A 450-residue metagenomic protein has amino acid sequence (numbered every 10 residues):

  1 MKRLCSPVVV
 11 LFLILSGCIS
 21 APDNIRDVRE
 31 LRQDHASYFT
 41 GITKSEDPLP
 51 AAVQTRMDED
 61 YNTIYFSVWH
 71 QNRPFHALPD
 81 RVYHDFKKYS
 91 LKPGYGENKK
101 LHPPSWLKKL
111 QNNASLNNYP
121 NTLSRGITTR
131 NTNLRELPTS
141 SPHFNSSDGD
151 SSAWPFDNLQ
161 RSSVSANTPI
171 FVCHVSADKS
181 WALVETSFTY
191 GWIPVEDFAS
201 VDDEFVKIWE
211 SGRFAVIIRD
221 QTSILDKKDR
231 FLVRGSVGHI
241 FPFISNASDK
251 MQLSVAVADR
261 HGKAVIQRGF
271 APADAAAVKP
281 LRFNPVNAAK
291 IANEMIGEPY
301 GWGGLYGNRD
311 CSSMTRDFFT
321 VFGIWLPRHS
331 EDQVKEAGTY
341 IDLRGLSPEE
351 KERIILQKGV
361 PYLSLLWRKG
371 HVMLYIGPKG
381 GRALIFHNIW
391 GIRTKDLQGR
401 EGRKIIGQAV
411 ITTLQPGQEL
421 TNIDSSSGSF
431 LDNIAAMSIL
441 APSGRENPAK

Functional and structural regions predicted by a protein language model:
K2-V10: Sec-dependent signal peptide recognition, specifically the positively charged N-region followed immediately by
L15-G17: C-terminal motif of bacterial Sec signal peptides marking the signal peptidase cleavage site
I19-T43, P48, F188, E196-V216 (+2 more regions): Aromatic- and glycine-rich peptidoglycan recognition patches
P22-S147, S151-P155, S162-A166, F171-C173 (+5 more regions): Boundary regions of SH3-family modules and the immediately adjacent low-complexity/disordered segments in eukaryotic
D157, K227-K228, D274-K279, G297-Y306 (+2 more regions): Second-shell loop/turn segments in exported
S163, P327-D396: ...with weaker cross-activation on analogous glycine-rich loops/strands in unrelated enzymes
S200-V201, Q221-Q267, E298-R309, W367-Q418: Glycine-rich catalytic cores of cysteine/serine-nucleophile enzymes that process amide/ester linkages in cell-envelope
A292, W302-Q333: Active-site nucleophilic cysteine motif
